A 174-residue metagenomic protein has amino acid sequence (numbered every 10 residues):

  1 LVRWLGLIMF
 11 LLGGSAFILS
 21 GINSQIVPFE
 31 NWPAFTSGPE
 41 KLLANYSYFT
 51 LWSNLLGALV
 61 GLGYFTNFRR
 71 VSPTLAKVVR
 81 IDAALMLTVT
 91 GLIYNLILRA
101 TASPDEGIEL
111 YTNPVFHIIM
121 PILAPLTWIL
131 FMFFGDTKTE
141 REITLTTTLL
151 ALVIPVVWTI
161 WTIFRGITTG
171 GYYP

Functional and structural regions predicted by a protein language model:
L1-P174: Aromatic-rich, lipid-facing transmembrane alpha helices and their immediate juxtamembrane interface loops in integral
